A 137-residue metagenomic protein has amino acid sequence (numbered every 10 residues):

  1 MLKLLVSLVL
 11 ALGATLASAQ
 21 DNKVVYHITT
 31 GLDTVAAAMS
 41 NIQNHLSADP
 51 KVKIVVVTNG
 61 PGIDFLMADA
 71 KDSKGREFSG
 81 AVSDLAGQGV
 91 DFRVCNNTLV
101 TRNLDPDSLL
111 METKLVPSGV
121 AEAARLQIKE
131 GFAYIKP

Functional and structural regions predicted by a protein language model:
M1-L4, A19-Q20: Absolute protein N-terminus
K3-G13: Bacterial N-terminal signal peptides
A14-S18: N-terminal signal peptide c-region/cleavage motif recognized by signal peptidases
A19-P137: Secreted/extracellular ectodomain signature
